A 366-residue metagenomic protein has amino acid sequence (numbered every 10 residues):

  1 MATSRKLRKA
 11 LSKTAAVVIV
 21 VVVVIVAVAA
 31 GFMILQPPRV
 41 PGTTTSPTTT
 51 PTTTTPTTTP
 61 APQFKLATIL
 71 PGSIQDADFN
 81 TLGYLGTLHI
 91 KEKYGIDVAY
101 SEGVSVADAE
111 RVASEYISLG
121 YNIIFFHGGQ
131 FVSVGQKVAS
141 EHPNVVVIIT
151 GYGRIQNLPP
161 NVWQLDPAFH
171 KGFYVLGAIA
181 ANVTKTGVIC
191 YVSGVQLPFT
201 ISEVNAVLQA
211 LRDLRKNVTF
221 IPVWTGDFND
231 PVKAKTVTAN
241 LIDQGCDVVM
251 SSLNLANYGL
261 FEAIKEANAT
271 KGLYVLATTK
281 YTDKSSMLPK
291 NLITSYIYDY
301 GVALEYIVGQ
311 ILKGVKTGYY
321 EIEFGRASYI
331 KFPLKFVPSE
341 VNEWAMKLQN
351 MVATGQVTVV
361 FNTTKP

Functional and structural regions predicted by a protein language model:
M1-Q63: Secretory targeting signatures
K65-L85, I90, A99-A107, G128-G129 (+1 more regions): Extracytoplasmic "Venus flytrap"
T87, G172-V218, P222, Y319-P338: An alpha-beta-alpha
K93-G103, R215-F228: Short beta-strand elements in bilobed, periplasmic/extracellular small-molecule ligand-binding domains
Y121-G129, I148-T150, Q244-L255, Y274-T278: Periplasmic-binding protein-like
I149, R154, F261-P289: Venus flytrap/periplasmic-binding-protein-like
Q156-N182, Y191-F199, M287-G301: Short beta-strand elements at the ligand-binding edges of bilobed clamshell
Y306-P366: Hinge/cleft segment of the Venus flytrap/periplasmic-binding protein
